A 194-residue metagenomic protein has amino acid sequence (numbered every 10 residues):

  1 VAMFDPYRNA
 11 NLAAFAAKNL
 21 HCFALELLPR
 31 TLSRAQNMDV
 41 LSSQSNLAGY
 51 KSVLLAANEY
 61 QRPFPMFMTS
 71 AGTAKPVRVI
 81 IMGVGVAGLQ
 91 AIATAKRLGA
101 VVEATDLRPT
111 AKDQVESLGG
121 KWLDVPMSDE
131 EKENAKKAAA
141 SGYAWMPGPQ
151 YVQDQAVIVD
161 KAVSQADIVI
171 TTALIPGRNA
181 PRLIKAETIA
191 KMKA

Functional and structural regions predicted by a protein language model:
V1-E26, I168-A194: ADP-ribose/adenylate-binding Rossmann-like module
V1-R78: Glycine/serine-rich phosphate-binding loop and adjoining beta1-alpha1 elements at the start of nucleotide-handling
M3-Y7, L41-A48, P147, Y151 (+3 more regions): Catalytic cores of large soluble enzymes that bind and process phosphate-bearing ligands
P6, K18-C22, L28, L47 (+8 more regions): Change "in soluble alpha/beta enzymes" to "in soluble alpha/beta proteins
S33-A35, Q114-V115, N134, R182: Short Asp/Glu-rich motifs
K51, G85, N179: Gly/Ser/Thr-rich beta-alpha loop segments that engage phosphate groups in nucleotides
P65-A162: Glycine-rich phosphate/diphosphate-binding loop of Rossmann-like nucleotide-binding domains
D160-V163, I189-K191: Short, conserved, surface-exposed binding loops centered on an aromatic residue
